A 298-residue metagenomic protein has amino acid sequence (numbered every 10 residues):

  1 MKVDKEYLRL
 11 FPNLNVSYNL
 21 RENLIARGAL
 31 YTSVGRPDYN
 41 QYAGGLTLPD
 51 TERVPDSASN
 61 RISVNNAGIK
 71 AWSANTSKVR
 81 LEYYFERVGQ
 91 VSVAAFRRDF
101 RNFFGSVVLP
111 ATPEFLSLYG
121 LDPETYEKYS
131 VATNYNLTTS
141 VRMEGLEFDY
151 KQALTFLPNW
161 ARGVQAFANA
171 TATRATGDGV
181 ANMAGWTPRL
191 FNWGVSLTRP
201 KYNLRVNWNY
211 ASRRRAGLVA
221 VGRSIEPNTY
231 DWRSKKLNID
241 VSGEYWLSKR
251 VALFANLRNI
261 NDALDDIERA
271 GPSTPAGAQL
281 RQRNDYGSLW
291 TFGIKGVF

Functional and structural regions predicted by a protein language model:
M1-N23, P37, V54-A58: Signature of Gram-negative outer-membrane beta-barrel scaffolds
K5, V34-F100, L121-A153, W186-T187 (+3 more regions): Outer-membrane beta-barrel signature, preferentially recognizing the C-terminal barrel domain of Gram-negative
L14-Y18, I69, V79-Y83, F148-Q152 (+5 more regions): Residues on the lipid-exposed face of transmembrane beta-strands in outer-membrane beta-barrel proteins
N23, V88, T155-V164, R250: Short loop/turn motifs that connect adjacent beta-strands in outer-membrane beta-barrel proteins
A26-G28, V91-V93, R162-A168, W193 (+4 more regions): Transmembrane beta-strands of outer-membrane beta-barrel proteins
A43-E52, V107-S117, A181-T187, S212 (+2 more regions): Flexible, surface-exposed loop regions and adjacent strand-edge segments of Gram-negative outer-membrane beta-barrel
R97-D99, F104, L109-A111, L116-L218 (+1 more regions): Gram-negative outer-membrane beta-barrel transporters
R101, V164, S212-G222, E244-F298: C-terminal beta-signal and adjacent terminal beta-strands/loops of Gram-negative outer-membrane beta-barrel proteins
